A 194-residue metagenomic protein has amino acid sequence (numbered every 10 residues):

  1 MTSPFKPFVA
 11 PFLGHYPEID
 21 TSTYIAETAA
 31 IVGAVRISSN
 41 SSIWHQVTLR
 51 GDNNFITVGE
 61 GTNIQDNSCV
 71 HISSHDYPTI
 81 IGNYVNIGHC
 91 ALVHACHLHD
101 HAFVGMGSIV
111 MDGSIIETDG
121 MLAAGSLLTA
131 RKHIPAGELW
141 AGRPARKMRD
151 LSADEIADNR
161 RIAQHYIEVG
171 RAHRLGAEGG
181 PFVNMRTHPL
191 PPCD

Functional and structural regions predicted by a protein language model:
M1-E18, D52, E60, D66-C69 (+3 more regions): Glycine-rich hexapeptide-repeat left-handed beta-helix
G14, E18-N63, N67-S73: A positional/architectural concept
N86: Short proline/glycine- and basic residue-enriched helix-capping loop/turn segments at helix->loop/beta transitions
